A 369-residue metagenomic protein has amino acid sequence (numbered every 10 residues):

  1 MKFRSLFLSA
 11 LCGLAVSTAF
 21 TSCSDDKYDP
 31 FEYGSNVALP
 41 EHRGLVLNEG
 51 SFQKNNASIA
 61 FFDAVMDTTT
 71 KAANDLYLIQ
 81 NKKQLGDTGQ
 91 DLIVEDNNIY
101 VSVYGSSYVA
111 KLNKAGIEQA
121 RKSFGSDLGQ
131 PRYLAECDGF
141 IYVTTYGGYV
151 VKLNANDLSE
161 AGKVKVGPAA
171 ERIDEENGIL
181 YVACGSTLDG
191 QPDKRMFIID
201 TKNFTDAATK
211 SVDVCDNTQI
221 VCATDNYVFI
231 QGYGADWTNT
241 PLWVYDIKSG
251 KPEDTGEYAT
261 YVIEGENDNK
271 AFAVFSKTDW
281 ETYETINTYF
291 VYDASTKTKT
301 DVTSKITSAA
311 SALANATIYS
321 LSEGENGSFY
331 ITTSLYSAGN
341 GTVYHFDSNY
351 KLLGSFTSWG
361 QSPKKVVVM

Functional and structural regions predicted by a protein language model:
M1-L6, A10-L45: Bacterial Sec-dependent N-terminal signal peptides
S24, Y28, T68-Q84, G116-G125 (+6 more regions): A short beta-strand motif characteristic of beta-propeller blades
E32-G34, G86-I93, L128-D138, P168-N177 (+5 more regions): Repeated scaffold domains used in trafficking and secretory/extracellular systems, primarily beta-propellers
R43-L47, N98-S102, F140-V143, I179-A183 (+3 more regions): Conserved beta-propeller blade signature
G50-K54, S106-Y108, G148-Y149, S186-Q191 (+3 more regions): Short glycine/acidic-enriched loop and turn motifs that connect beta-strands
K54-D138: Post-signal peptide N-terminal segment of secreted/secretory-pathway proteins
S159-K163, P168-T282: Acidic, serine/threonine- and glycine-rich low-complexity intrinsically disordered segments that serve as flexible
T342-Y344, S348-M369: Blade-level signature of beta-propeller repeat domains, shared across WD40, Kelch, NHL, RCC1 and BNR/Asp-box propellers
